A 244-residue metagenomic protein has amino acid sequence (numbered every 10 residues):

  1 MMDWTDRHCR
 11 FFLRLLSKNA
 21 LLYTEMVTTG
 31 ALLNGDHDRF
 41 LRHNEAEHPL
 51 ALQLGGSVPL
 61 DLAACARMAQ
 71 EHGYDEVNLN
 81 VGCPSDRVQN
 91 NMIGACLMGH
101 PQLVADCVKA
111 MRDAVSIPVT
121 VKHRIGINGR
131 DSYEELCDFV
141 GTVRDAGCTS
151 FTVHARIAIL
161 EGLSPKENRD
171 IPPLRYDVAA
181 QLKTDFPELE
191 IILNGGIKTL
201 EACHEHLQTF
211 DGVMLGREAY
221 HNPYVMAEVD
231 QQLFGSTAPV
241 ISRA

Functional and structural regions predicted by a protein language model:
M1-A244: Flavin-dependent oxidoreductase catalytic cores
